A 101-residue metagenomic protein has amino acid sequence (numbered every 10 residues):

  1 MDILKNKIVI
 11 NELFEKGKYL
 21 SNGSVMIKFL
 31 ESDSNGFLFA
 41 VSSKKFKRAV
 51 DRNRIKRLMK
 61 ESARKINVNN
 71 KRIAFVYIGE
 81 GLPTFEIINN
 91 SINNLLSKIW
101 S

Functional and structural regions predicted by a protein language model:
M1-S101: Positively charged, solvent-exposed patches that mediate nucleic-acid binding
